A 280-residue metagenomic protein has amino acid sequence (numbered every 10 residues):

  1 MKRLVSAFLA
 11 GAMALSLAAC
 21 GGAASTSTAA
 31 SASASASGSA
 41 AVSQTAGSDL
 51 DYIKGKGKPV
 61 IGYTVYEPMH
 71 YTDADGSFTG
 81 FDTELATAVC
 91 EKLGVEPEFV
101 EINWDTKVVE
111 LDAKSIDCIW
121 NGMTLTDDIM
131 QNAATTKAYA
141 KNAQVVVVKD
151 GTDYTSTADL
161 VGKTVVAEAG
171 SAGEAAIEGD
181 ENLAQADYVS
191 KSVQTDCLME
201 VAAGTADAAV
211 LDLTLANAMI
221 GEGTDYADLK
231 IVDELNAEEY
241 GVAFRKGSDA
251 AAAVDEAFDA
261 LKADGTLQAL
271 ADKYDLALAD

Functional and structural regions predicted by a protein language model:
A18-S39: Bacterial lipoprotein signal-peptidase II cleavage site
A23, T83-K92, S171, N217 (+1 more regions): Extended ligand-binding regions for polar small-molecule ligands
A41-G122: Extracytoplasmic small-molecule ligand-binding "clamshell" domains of the periplasmic binding protein/Venus flytrap
E91-K92, V100-E101, D105-I119, N132-A134 (+3 more regions): Short helices/loops that flank or line small-molecule/ion binding pockets
M123-Q131, A176-G179, A202-A203, D207-N236: A ligand-binding cleft/hinge motif common to bilobed small-molecule-binding domains
K141-V148, L213, N217, G221-D259 (+1 more regions): Periplasmic-binding protein-like
V148-V165: Flexible hinge/capping segments at coil-to-helix
A172-S192, A227-I231, D259-D280: Ligand-binding clefts/hinges and TM-proximal coupling segments of bilobed small-molecule sensing domains
